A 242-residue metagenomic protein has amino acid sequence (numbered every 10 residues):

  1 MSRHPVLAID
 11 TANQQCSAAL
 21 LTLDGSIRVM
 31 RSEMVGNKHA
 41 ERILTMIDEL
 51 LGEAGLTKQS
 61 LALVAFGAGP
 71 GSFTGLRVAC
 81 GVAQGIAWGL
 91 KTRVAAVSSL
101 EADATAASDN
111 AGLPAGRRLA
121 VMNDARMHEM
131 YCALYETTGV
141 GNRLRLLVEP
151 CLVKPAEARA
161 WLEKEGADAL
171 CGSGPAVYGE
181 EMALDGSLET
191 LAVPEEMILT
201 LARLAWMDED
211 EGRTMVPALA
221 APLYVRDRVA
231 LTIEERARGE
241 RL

Functional and structural regions predicted by a protein language model:
M1-A68: N-terminal beta-alpha supersecondary unit
H4, S26, K38, R93-M197 (+3 more regions): Surface "functional belts" at beta-alpha junctions
L23-I27, C80-L90, T137-G139: A glycine- and small-aliphatic-rich helix-loop capping segment at beta-alpha/alpha-beta transitions that lines
M34-R42, F73, R77, G81 (+1 more regions): Residues at secondary-structure transition points
G52-S60, A87-V97, L113-A115: Phosphate-handling active-site elements
A65-S99: DPxDG-like acidic metal-binding loop motif
A192-L223: Glycine-rich phosphate-binding/hydrolytic loop that grips phosphoryl groups
